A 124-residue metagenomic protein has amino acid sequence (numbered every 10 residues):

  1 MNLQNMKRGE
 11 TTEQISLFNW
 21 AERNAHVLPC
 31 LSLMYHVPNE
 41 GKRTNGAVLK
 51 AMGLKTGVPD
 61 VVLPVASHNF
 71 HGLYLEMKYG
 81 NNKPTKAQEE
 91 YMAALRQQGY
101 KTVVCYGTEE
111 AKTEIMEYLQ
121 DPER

Functional and structural regions predicted by a protein language model:
M1-R124: Catalytic phosphate/metal-binding cores of nucleic-acid and nucleotide-processing enzymes, i.e., regions that mediate
